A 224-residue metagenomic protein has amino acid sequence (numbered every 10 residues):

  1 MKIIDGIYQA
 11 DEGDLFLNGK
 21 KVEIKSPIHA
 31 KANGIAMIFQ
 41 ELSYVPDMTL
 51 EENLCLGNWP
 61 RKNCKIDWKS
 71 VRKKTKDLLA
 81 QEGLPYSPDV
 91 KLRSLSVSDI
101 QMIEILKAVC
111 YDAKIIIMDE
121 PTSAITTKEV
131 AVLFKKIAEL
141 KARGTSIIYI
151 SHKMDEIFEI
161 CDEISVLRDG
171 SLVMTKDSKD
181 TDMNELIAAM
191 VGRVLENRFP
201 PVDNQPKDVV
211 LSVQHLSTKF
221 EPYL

Functional and structural regions predicted by a protein language model:
M1-L224: Glycine-rich phosphate-binding loops of nucleotide-dependent enzymes
